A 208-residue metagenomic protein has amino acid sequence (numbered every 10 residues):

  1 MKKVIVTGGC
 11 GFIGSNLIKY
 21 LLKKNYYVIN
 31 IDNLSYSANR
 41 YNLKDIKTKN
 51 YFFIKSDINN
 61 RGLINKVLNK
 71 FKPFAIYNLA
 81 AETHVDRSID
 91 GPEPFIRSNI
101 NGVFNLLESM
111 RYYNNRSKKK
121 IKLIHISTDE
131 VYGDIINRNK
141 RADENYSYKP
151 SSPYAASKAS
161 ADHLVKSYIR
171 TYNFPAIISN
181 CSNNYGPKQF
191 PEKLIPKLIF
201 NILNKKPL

Functional and structural regions predicted by a protein language model:
M1-N184: N-terminal Rossmann-like NAD(P)+-binding domain of SDR-like oxidoreductases, especially those catalyzing
L79, N201-I202: Conserved catalytic core of Hanks-type protein kinase domains
I89, I202-L203: Hydrophobic residues in alpha-helical segments
A159, N184-K197, N204-K206: Glycine/proline-rich active-site loop of Rossmann-fold NAD(P)-dependent oxidoreductases
